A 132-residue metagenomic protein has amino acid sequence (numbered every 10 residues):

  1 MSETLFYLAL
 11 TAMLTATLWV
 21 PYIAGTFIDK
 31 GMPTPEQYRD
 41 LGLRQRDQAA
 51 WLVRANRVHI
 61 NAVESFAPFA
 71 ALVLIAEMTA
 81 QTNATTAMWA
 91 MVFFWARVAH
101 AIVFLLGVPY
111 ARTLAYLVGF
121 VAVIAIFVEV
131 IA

Functional and structural regions predicted by a protein language model:
M1-L41: N-terminal signal-anchor transmembrane alpha helix
L5-A12, A90-F94, F120-V123: Residues within membrane-spanning alpha-helices of integral membrane proteins, especially the hydrophobic core/packing
F27-G31, A80-Q81, P109, A132: Transmembrane helix-loop junctions in multipass membrane proteins, especially transporters and channels
D40-H59: Short membrane-interface loop/juxtamembrane segments of multi-pass integral membrane proteins
N61-L74: Core segments of transmembrane alpha-helices that mediate helix-helix packing or line hydrophobic substrate/ligand
Q81-V92: Structural signature of hydrophobic alpha-helical transmembrane segments
A96-V121: Interfacial loop-to-transmembrane junctions
A125-A132: Juxtamembrane boundary at the C-terminal end of a transmembrane helix
